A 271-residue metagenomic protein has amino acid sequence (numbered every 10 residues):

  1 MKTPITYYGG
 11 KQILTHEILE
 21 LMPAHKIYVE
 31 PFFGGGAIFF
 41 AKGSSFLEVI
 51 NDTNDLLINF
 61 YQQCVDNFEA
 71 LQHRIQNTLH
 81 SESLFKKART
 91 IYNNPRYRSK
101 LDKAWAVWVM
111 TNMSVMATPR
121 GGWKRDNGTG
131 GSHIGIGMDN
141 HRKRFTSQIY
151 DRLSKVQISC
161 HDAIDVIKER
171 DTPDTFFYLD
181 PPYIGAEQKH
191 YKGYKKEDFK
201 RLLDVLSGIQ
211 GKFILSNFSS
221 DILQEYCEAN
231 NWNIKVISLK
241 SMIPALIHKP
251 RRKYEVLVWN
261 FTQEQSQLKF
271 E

Functional and structural regions predicted by a protein language model:
M1-I13, L21, N67-Y178, P182-Q188: SAM-dependent nucleic-acid methyltransferase catalytic core
E20, A24-N93: SAM cofactor-binding core of SAM-dependent methyltransferases, primarily the Rossmann-like beta-alpha-beta module
A24-I27, F46-L47, L153-Q157, G208-F213: Short active-site oxyanion
F33-A37, R144-F145, F218-D221, T262: Short, polar loop motifs at secondary-structure junctions
F39-S44, Y150, E169-T172, L223-N230: Short loop/helix-cap segments at secondary-structure boundaries that form the rim of catalytic
V49-D52, Y178, N231-S238: Short hydrophobic/aromatic-enriched beta-strand-loop microsegments
T53-L56, Y183-I184, I237-P244: Short, acidic/turn-prone active-site loops that include or flank metal/cofactor- and phosphate-binding residues
K195-E271: Long, positively charged, glycine-interspersed low-complexity recognition regions
